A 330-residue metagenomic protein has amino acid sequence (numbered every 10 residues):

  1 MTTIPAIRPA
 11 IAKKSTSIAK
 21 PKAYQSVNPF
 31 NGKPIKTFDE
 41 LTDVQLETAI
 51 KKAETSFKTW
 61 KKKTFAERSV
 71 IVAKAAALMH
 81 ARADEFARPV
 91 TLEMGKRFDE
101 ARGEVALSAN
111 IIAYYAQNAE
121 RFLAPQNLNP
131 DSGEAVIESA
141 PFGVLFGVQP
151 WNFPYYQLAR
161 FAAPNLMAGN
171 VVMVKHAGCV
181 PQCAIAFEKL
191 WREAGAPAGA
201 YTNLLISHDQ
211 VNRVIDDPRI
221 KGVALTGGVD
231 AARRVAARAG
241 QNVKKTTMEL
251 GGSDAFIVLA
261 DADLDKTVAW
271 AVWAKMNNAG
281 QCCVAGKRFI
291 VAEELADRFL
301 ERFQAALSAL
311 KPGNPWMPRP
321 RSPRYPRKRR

Functional and structural regions predicted by a protein language model:
T2-G133: N-terminal Rossmann-like NAD(P)+-binding subdomain of aldehyde/semialdehyde dehydrogenases
V27, G227, V291: A conserved hydrophobic position in a structured secondary element of the catalytic/binding core that shapes
G32, R68, V90, I112 (+6 more regions): Residue-level signal for inorganic ion chemistry
I50, V72, A87, S108-A109 (+7 more regions): A general structural signal for well-ordered alpha-helical segments in protein cores
F57, K61, A76-A83, A87 (+11 more regions): Structural signal for hydrophobic packing residues in well-ordered secondary-structure cores of soluble enzyme domains
K63, K74, K96, F161 (+4 more regions): A general lysine-centric signal
A124-K266, D297: Rossmann-like NAD(P) dinucleotide-binding subdomain of oxidoreductase/dehydrogenase enzymes
G222, D230-R330: ALDH superfamily catalytic-core signature
